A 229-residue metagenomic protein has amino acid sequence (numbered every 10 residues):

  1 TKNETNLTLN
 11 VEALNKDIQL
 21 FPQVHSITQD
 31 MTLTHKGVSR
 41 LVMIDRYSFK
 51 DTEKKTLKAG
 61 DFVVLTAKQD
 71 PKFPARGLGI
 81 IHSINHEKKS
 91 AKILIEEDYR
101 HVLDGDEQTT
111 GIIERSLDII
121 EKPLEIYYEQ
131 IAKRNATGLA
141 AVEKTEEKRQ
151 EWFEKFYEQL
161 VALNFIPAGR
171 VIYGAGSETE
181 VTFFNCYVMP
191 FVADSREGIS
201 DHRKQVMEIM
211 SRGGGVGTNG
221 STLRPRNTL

Functional and structural regions predicted by a protein language model:
T1-L229: Extended catalytic cores of very large enzyme megasubunits
